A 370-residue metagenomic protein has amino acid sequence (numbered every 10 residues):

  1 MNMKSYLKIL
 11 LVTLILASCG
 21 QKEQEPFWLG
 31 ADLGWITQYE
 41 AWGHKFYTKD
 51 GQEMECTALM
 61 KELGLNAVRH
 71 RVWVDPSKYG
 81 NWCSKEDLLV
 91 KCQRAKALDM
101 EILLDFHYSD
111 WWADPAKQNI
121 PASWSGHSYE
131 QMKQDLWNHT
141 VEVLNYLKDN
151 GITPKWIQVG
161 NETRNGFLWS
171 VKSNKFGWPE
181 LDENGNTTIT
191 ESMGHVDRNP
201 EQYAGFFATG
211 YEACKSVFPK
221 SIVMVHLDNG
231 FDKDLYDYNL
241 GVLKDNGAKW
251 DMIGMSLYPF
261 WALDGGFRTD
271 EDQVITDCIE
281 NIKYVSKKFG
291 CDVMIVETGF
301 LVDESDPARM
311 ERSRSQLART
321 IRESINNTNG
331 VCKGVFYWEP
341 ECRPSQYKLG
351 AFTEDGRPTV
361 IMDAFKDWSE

Functional and structural regions predicted by a protein language model:
K4-V12: Sec-dependent signal peptide recognition, specifically the positively charged N-region followed immediately by
A17-S18: C-terminal motif of bacterial Sec signal peptides marking the signal peptidase cleavage site
E23-C56: Boundary/entry segment of secreted carbohydrate-active catalytic domains
Y39-E40, H44-G51, V74-E86, R164-F167 (+4 more regions): Acidic-and-aromatic substrate-binding clefts and catalytic sites of carbohydrate-active enzymes
A41, K45, W112, N174-G185 (+3 more regions): Aromatic-rich peripheral "rim/lid" segments of glycoside hydrolase catalytic domains that contact and position glycan
G43-K61, L136-Y146, D232-L243, L317-I321: Short, acidic/polar
C56-T57, S216-H226, G230-D306, N326 (+1 more regions): Glycoside hydrolase catalytic-domain groove-lining segments
L59-N199, Y203-I222, D228: Substrate-binding cleft and catalytic face of glycoside hydrolase catalytic domains, especially the flexible beta-alpha
